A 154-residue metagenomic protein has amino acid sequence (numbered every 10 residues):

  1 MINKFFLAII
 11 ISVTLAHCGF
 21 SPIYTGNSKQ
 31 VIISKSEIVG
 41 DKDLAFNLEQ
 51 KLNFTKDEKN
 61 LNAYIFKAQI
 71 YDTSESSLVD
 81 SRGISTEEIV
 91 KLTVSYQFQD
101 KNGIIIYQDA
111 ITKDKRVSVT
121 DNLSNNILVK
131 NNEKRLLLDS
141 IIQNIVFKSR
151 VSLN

Functional and structural regions predicted by a protein language model:
N3-I11: Sec-dependent signal peptide recognition, specifically the positively charged N-region followed immediately by
S12-K35: Bacterial Sec signal peptide processing site at the extreme N-terminus
S28-E49: Post-signal peptide N-terminal segment of mature Sec-exported envelope proteins
Q50, F54, N60-A110, K115-N131 (+2 more regions): Surface-exposed short loop/turn segments
K134-N154: C-terminal or internal capping secondary-structure element at the end of a domain, subdomain, or sheet
